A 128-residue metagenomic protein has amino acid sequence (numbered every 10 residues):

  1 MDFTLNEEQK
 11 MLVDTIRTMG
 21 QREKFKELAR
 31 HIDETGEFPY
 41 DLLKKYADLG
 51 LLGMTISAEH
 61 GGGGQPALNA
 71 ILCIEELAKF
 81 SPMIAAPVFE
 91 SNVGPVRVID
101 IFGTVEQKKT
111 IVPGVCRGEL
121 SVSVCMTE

Functional and structural regions predicted by a protein language model:
M1, E23-F25: Generic N-terminal amphipathic, Lys/Arg-enriched alpha-helix
M1-E8: Intrinsic disorder at enzyme termini
E8-M19: A non-catalytic, amphipathic alpha-helix used as a structural packing/dimerization or gating element in enzyme scaffolds
T18-Q21, R117: Residue-level marker of structural boundaries
F25-E128: Glycine-rich flavin
